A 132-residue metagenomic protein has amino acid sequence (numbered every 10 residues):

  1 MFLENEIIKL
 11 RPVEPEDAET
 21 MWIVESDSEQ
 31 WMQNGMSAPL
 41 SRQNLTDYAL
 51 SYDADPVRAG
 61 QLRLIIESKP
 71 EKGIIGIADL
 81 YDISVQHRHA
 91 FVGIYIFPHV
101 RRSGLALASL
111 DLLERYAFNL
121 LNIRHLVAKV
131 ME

Functional and structural regions predicted by a protein language model:
M1-A18, E25-D27, E67-E132: Acyl-donor (CoA/ACP) binding surface of acyl/acetyltransferases
P12, I23, A54-P56: Short secondary-structure boundary/capping segments within folded domains
T20, N44-S51, A108, L112: Alpha-helical elements of Rossmann-like donor-binding domains used by nucleotide-donor carbohydrate transfer enzymes
S28-E29, P56: A general structural signal marking secondary-structure boundaries and capping sites
E29-S51: Conserved GNAT-fold acetyl-CoA-binding loop/helix
A49-D55, G76-Y81: Short, charged low-complexity intrinsically disordered segments located at boundaries of structured domains
Y52-I65: A short helix-loop-beta-strand connector motif used in the catalytic cores of GNAT acetyltransferases and, in some
